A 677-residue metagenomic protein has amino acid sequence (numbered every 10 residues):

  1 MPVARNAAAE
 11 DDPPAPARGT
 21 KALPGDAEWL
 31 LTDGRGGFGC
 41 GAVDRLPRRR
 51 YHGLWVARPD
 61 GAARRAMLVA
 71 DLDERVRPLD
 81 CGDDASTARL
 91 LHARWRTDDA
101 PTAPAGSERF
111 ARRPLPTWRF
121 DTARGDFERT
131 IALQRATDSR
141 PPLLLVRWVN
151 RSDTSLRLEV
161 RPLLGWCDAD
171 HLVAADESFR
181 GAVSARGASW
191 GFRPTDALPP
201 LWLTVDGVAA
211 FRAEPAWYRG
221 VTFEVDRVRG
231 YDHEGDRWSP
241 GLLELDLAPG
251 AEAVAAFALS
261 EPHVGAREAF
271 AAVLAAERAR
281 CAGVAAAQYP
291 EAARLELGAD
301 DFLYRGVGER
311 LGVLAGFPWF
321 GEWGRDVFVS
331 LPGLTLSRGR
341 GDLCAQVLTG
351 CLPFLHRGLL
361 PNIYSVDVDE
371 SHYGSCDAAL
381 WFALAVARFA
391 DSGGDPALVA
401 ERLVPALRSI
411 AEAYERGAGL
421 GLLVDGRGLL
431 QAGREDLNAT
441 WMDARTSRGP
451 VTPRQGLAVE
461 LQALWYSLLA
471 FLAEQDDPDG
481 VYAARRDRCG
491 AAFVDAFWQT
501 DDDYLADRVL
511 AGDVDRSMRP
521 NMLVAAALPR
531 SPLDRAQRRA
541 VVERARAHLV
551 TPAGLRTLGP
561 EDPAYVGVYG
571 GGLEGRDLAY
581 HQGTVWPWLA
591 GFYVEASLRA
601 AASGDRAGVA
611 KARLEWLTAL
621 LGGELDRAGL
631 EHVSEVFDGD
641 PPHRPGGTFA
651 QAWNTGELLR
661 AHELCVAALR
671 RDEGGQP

Functional and structural regions predicted by a protein language model:
M1-P677: Acidic, mature catalytic/reactive cores of soluble proteins
